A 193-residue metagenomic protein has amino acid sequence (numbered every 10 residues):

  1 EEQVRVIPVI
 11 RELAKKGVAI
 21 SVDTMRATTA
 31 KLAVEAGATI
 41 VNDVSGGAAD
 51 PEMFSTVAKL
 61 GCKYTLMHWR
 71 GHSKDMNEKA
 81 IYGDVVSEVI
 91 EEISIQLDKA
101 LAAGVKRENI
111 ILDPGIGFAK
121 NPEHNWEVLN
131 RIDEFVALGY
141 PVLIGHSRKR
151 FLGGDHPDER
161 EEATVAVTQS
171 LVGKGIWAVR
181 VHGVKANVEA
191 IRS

Functional and structural regions predicted by a protein language model:
E1-A19, M25-T28, V34-E35, T39-K99 (+1 more regions): Active-site-adjacent loop and "lid" segments of alpha/beta metabolic enzymes
Q96-N109: Phosphate/pyrophosphate-binding loops at sites that engage ATP/ADP/AMP, CoA/4′-phosphopantetheine, polyphosphate
I116: Active-site metal-binding loops of divalent metal-dependent hydrolases
